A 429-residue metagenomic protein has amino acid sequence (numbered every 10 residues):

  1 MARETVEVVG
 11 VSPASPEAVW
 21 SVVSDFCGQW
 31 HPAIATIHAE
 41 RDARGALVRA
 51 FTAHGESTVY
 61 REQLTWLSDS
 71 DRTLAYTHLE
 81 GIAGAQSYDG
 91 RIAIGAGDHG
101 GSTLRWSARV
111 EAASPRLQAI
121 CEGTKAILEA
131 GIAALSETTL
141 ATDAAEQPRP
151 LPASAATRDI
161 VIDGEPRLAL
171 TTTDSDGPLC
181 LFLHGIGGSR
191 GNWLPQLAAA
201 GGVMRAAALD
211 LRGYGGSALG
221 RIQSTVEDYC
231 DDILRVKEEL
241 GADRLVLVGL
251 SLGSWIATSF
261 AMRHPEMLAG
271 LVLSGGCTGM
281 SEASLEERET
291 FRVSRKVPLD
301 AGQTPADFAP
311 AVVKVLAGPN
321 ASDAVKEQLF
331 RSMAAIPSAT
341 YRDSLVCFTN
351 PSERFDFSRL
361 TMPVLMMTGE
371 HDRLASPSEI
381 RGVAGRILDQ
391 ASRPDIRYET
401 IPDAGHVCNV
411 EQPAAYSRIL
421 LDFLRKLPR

Functional and structural regions predicted by a protein language model:
M1-A43: Hydrophobic ligand-binding cavity/cleft-lining segments
H31-P32, H38-R41, H54-G101, R109-E111 (+1 more regions): Hydrophobic-ligand binding "helix-grip"
T103, A108-P150: A conserved amphipathic terminal alpha-helix motif
R116, T258, M262-R263, L268-A301: Flexible "cap/lid" loop of the alpha/beta hydrolase fold
P166-I222: Conserved HGGG/HGGXW glycine-rich cap/lid loop of the alpha/beta-hydrolase fold
D228-R244: Conserved acidic catalytic loop of the alpha/beta-hydrolase fold
E282-E289, A301-S358: Conserved alpha/beta-hydrolase catalytic His-Asp/Glu region
T361-A404, A415: Conserved loop-alpha-helix segment in the C-terminal half of the alpha/beta-hydrolase fold that carries the catalytic
